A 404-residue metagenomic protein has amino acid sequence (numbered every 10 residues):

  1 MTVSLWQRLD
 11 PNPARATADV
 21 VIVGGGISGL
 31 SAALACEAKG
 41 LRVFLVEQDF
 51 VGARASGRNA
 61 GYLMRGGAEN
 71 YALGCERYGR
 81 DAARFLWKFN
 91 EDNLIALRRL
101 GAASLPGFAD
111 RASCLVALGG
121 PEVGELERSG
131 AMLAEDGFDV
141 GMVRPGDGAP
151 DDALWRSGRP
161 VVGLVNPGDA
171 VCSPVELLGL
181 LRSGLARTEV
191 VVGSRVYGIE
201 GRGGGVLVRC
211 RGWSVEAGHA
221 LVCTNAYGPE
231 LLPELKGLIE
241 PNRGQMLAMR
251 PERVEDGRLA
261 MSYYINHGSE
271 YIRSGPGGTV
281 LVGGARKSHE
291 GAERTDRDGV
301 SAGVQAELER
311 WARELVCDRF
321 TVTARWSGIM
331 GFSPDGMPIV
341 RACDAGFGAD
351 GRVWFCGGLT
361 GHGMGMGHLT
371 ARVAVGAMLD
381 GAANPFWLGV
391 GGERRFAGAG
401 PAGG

Functional and structural regions predicted by a protein language model:
M1-V20: Extreme N-terminal leader/targeting segments of oxidoreductases
A38-R58: Glycine-rich FAD pyrophosphate-binding loop
R58-K88: Glycine-rich active-site loop/strand segments that organize a redox cofactor
E69-C75, R98-L180: Flavin (FAD/FMN) cofactor-binding and adjacent substrate-gating region of FAD-dependent oxidoreductase domains
P160-G218: Helical element adjacent to the flavin cofactor pocket in flavoenzyme catalytic cores
I199-G275: Flavin-dependent oxidoreductases
E255-G351: Active-site lid/adjacent beta-loop-alpha segment flanking the redox-cofactor pocket in flavoenzymes
E314-G404: C-terminal catalytic lobe of FAD-dependent flavoproteins
